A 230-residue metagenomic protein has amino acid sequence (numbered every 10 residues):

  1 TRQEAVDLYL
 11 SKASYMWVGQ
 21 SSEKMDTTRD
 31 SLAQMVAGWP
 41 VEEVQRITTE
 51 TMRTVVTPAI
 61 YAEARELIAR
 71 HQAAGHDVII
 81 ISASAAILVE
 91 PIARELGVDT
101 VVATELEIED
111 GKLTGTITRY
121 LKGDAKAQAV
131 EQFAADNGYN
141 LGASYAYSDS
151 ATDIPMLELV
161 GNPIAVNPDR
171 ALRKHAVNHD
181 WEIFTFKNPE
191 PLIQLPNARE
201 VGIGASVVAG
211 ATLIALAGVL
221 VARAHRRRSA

Functional and structural regions predicted by a protein language model:
T1-E105, E109-L113, Q194-L195: Alpha-helical substrate-recognition element adjacent to the catalytic core
H76-A83, Y145-F186: Acidic, Mg2+-coordinating phosphoryl-transfer loop and its flanking beta/alpha structural elements, shared across
A103-E109, P168-L172, N188-P191: Short, acidic/turn-prone active-site loops that include or flank metal/cofactor- and phosphate-binding residues
E109-T116, R173-W181, I193-P196: Short, charged, surface-exposed secondary-structure boundary motifs
R119-Q128, D136, A176-E190: P-loop/Walker A phosphate-binding loop and immediately adjacent motor/lid segment at beta-alpha junctions
K126-P155: Conserved Lys-Pro-Asp/Glu-containing loop-to-beta segment of HAD-superfamily phosphomonoesterases, centered on
N188-V201: Short, aromatic-rich amphipathic segments at membrane interfaces that lie adjacent to a transmembrane helix or signal
R199-R226: Hydrophobic alpha-helical topogenic segments used for membrane insertion/localization
